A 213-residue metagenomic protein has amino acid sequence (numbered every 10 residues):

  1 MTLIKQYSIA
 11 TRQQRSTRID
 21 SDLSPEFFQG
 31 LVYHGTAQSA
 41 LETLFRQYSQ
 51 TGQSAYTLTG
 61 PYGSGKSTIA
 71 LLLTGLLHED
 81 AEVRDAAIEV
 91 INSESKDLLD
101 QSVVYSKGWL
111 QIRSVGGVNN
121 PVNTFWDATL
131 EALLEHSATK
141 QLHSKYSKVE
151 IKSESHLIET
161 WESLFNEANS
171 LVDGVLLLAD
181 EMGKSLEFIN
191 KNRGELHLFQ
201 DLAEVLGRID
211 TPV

Functional and structural regions predicted by a protein language model:
M1-D22, G117, P121, F125 (+4 more regions): Extended alpha-helical interface modules used as scaffolds for assembling large macromolecular complexes
M1-S64, L71, L77: Walker A/P-loop-proximal flanking segment of P-loop NTPase domains
K5, R12-R18, R46, R84 (+3 more regions): Arginine residue identity/basic-tract feature
H34-F45, I158-E162, L196-Q200: Short, well-ordered alpha-helical scaffold segments within catalytic/effector domains
F45, L134-E135, G183, A203 (+1 more regions): A structural alpha-helix within SAM-dependent methyltransferase catalytic domains
Q53-A55, T59-L198, T211: P-loop NTPase nucleotide-binding core
F199-V213: Sensor-1/coupling segment of RecA-like P-loop NTPase cores
